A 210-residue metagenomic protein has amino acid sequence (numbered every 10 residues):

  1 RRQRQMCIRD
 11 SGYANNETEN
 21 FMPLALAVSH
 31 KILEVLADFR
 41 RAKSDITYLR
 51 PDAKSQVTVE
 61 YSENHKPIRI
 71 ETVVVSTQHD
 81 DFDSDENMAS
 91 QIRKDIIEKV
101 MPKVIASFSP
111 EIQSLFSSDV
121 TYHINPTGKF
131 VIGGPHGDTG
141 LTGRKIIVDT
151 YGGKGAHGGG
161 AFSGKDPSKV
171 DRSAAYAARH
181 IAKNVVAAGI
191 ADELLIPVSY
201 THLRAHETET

Functional and structural regions predicted by a protein language model:
R1-Q5, R9-V131: Glycine-rich, mobile lid/loop segments that gate access to catalytic sites or pores
Q3-D10, T201-T210: Conserved small/polar residues in nucleotide/adenosyl-binding loops
E19-L36, K165-G189: Alpha-helical support elements that line or immediately flank enzyme active sites and cofactor-binding pockets
Y61, G128, K154, V198-L203: Acidic, glycine-rich active-site loops and adjacent beta-strand->loop/helix elements that engage anionic groups
R69-D80, K154-S163, L203-R204: Short acidic (Asp/Glu) and glycine-rich catalytic loops that position anionic groups and cofactors
E86-V185: Glycine-rich anion/phosphate-binding loop at the beta-strand->alpha-helix junction
T121-Y122, A191-Y200: Beta-strand segments within the central parallel beta-sheet cores of soluble alpha/beta enzyme folds
